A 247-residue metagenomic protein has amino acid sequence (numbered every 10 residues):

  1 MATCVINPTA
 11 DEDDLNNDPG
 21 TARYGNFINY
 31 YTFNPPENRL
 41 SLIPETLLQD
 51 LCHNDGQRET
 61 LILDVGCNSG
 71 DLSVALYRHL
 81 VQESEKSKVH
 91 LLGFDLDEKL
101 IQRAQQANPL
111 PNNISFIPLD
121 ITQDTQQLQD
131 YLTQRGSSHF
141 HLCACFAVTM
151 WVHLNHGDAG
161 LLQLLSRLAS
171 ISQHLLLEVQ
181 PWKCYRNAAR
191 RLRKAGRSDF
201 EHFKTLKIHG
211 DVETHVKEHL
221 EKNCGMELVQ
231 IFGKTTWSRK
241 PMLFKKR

Functional and structural regions predicted by a protein language model:
A2-D55: Class I SAM-dependent methyltransferase Rossmann-like catalytic core, especially the SAM/SAH-binding loop
E59-N68: Conserved class I S-adenosyl-L-methionine
S69-K86: Conserved SAM-binding loop of SAM-dependent methyltransferases across substrates and taxa, primarily the Class I
H90-D95: Conserved SAM-binding motif I beta-strand of class I
A104-Q105: Conserved SAM-binding loop
F140-H156: A short SAM/SAH-binding and catalytic strip from SAM-dependent methyltransferases
V152-R167: A short, conserved alpha-helix within the catalytic core of class I
I171-C184: Conserved beta-strand signature within the Rossmann-like core of class I S-adenosyl-L-methionine
